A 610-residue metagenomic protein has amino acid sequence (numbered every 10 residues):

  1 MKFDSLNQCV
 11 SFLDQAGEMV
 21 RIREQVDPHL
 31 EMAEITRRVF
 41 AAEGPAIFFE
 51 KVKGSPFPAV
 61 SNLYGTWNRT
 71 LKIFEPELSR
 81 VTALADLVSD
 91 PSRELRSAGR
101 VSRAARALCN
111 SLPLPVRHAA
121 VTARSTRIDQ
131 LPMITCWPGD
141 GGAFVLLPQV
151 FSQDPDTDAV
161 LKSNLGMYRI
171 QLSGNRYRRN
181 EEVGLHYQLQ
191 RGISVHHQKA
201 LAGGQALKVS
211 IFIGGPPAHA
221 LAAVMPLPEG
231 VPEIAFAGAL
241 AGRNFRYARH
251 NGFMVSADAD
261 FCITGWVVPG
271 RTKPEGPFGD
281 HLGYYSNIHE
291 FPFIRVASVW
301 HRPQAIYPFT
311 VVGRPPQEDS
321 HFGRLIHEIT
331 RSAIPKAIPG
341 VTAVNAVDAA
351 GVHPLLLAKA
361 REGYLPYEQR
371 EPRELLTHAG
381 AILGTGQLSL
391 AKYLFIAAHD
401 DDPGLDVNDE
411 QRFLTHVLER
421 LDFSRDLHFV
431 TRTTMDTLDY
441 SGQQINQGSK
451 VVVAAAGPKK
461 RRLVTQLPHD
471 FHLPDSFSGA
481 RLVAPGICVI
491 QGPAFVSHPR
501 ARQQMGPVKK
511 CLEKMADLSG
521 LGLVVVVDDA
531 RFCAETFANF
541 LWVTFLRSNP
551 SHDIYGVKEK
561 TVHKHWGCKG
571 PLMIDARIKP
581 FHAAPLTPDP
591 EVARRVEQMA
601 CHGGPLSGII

Functional and structural regions predicted by a protein language model:
M1-F278, G283-F293, A297-I610: Extended, highly charged
